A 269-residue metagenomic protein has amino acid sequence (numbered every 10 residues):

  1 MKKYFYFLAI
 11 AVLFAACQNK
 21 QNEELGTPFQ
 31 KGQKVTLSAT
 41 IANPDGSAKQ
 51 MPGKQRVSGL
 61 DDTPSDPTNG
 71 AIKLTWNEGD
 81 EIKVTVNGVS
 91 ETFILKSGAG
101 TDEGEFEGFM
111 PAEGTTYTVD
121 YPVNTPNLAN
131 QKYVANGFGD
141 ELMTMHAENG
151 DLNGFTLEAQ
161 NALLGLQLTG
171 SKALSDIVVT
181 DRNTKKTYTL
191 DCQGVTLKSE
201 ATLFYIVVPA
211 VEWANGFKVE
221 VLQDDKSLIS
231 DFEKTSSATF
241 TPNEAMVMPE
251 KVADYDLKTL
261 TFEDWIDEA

Functional and structural regions predicted by a protein language model:
K3-Y4, F14-A269: Sec-type signal peptide cleavage vicinity
Y6-A9: Sec-dependent N-terminal signal peptides
